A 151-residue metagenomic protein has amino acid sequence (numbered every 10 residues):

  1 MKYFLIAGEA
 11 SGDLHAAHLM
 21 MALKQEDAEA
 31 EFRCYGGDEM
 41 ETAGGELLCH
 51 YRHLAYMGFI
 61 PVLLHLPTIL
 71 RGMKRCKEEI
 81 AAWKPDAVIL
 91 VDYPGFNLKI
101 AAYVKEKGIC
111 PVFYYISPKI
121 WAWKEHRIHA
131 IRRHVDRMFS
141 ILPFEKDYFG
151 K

Functional and structural regions predicted by a protein language model:
F4-K151: Active-site and donor-binding regions of nucleotide-sugar-utilizing enzymes
